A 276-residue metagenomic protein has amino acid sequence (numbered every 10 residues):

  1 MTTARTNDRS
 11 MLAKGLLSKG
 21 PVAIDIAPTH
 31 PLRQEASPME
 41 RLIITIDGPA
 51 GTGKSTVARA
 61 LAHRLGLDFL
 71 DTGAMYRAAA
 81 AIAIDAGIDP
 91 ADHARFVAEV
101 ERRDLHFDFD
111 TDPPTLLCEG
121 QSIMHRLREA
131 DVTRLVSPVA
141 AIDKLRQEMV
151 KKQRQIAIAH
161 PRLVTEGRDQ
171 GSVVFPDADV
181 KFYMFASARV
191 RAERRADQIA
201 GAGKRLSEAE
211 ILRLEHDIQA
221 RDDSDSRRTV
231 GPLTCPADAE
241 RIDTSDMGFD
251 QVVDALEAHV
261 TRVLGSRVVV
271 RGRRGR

Functional and structural regions predicted by a protein language model:
E40-I43, H160: Pre-Walker A (Motif I) flank of P-loop NTPase domains
I46: Hydrophobic anchor at the beta1->P-loop junction of P-loop NTPases
A50: The conserved Walker
K54: Conserved lysine of the Walker
V57: Hydrophobic positions on the alpha1 helix immediately C-terminal to the Walker A/P-loop
H63-A130: N-terminal phosphate/diphosphate-binding loop that engages ATP/GTP or pyrophosphate donors across diverse enzyme folds
C118, S122-M124, E193-R205, L212 (+1 more regions): NTP-dependent small-molecule kinase module
M124-A140, K144-G201: ATP-dependent NMP and nucleoside kinases share a basic, alpha-helical "lid"
